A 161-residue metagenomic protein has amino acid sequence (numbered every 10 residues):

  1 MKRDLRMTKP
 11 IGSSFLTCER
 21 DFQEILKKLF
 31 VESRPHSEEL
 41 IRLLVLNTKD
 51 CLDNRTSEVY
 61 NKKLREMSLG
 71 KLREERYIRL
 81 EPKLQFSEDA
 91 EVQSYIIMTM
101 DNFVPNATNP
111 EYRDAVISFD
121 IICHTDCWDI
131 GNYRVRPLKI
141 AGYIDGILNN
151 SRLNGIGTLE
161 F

Functional and structural regions predicted by a protein language model:
M1-N106: Small/polar-rich, solvent-exposed N-terminal microdomains that initiate assembly or binding
D89-A90, V135-F161: Acidic-leaning, charged glycine-interspersed low-complexity segments
F103, H124, N149: Residue-level marker of positions within ordered structural domains that often coincide with functionally constrained
P105-A107, C127-W128: Extended, low-complexity, turn-rich repeat/linker tracts enriched in Gly/Pro/Ser/Thr and Asp/Glu that occur
A107-P110, Y133: Short histidine-centered beta-strand/loop micro-motifs that create catalytic or ligand/metal-coordination sites
E111-C127, I144: Oligomerization/assembly interface segments of phage tail-like spikes and tubes
D126-R134: Short amphipathic, basic-aromatic surface patches that mediate peripheral association with negatively charged
